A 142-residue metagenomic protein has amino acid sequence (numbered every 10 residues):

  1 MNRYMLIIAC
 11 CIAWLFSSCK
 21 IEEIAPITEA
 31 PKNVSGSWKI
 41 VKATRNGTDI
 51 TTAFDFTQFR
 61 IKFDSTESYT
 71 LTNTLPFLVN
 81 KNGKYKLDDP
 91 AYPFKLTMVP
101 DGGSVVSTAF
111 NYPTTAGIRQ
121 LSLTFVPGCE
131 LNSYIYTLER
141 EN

Functional and structural regions predicted by a protein language model:
M1-Y4: Positively charged n-region of N-terminal signal peptides that target proteins for export
L6-C11: Sec-dependent N-terminal signal peptides
L15-S18: C-terminal motif of bacterial Sec signal peptides marking the signal peptidase cleavage site
K20-N82, A91-N142: Lipid interaction determinants
